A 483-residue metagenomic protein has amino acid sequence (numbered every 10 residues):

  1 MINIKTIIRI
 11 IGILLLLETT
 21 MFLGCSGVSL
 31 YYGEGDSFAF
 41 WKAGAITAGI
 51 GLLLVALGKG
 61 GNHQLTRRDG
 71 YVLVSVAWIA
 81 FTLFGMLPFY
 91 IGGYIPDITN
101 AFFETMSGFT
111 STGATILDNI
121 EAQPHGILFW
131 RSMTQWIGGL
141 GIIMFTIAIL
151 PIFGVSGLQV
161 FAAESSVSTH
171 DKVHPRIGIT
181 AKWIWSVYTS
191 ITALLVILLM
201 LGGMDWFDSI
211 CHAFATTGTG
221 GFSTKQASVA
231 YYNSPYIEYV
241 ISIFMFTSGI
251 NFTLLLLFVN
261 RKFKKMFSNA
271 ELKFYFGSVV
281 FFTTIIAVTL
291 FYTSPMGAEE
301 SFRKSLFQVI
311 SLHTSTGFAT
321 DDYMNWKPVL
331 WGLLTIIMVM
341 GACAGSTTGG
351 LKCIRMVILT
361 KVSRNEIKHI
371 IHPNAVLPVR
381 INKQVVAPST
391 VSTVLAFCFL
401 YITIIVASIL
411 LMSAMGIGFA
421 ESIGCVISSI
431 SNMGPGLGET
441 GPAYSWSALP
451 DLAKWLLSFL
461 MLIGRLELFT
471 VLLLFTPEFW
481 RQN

Functional and structural regions predicted by a protein language model:
M1-N483: Membrane-proximal intracellular helices of multi-pass ion channels
